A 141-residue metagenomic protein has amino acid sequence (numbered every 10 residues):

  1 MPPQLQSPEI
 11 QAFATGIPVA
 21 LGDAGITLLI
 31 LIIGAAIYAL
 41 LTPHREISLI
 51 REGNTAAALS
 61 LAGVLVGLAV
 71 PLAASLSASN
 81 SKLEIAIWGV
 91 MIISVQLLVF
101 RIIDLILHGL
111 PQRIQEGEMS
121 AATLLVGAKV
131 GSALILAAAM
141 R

Functional and structural regions predicted by a protein language model:
M1-I17: Short, strongly hydrophobic alpha-helical membrane anchors
A12-I30, S81-V95: Alpha-helical transmembrane segments
L21, L49-A58, A121-G127: Alpha-helical transmembrane segments of integral membrane proteins, especially early/N-terminal helices
L29, T55-L72: Core segments of alpha-helical transmembrane spans in multipass integral membrane proteins
A36-L49, V99-R113: C-terminal ends of transmembrane helices
V64-L76, G127-R141: Hydrophobic alpha-helical transmembrane segments in multi-pass integral membrane proteins
I93-I102, V126-I135: Mid-bilayer segments of alpha-helical transmembrane spans in multi-pass integral membrane proteins that mediate
G109-K129: Interfacial loop-to-transmembrane junctions
